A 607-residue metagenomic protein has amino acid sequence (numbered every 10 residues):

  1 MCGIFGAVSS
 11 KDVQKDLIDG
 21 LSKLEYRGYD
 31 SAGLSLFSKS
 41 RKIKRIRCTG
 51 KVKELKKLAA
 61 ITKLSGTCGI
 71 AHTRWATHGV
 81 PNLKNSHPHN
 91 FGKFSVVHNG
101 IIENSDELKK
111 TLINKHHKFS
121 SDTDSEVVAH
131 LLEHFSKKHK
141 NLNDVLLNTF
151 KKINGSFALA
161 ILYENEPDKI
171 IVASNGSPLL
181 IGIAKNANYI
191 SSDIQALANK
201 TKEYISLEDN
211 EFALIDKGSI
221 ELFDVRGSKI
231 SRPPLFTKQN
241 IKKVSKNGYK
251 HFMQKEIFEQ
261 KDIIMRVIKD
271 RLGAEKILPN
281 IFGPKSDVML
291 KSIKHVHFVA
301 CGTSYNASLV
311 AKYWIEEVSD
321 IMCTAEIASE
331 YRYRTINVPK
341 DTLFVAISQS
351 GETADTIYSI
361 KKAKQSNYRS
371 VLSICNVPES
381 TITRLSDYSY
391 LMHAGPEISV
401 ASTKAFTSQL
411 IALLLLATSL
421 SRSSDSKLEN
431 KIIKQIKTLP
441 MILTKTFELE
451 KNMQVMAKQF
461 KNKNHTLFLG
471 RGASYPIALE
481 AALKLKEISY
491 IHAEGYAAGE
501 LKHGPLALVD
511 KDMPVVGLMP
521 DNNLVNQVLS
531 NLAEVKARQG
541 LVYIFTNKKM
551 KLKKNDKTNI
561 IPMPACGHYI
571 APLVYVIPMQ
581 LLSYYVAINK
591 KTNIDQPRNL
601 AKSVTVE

Functional and structural regions predicted by a protein language model:
M1-K246, K250, D262-K269, G273-K294 (+5 more regions): Conserved short alpha-helical segments that host acidic/polar catalytic motifs at enzyme active sites
T67-K84, A274-D287, A311-I347, T353 (+1 more regions): Glycine-rich oxoanion-binding loops at beta->alpha junctions
C68, F94, H295-H297, L343 (+3 more regions): Structural motif
P88, I171-V172, Y204-I205, F212-L214 (+12 more regions): Replace "in large, NTP-powered and nucleic-acid-processing enzymes" with "in large, NTP-powered factors and other
I153-A187, K461-E487, N522, L529: Acidic/histidine-rich
G227, L541, K554-D556, C566-E607: Generic C-terminus detector
Q260-I264, I268-H297, Y388-P514, K590-E607: Active-site phosphate/pyrophosphate-binding segments
K291-T438, R471, L518-P564, L582 (+1 more regions): Glycine-rich phosphate-binding loops that contact phosphosugars or nucleotide phosphates
